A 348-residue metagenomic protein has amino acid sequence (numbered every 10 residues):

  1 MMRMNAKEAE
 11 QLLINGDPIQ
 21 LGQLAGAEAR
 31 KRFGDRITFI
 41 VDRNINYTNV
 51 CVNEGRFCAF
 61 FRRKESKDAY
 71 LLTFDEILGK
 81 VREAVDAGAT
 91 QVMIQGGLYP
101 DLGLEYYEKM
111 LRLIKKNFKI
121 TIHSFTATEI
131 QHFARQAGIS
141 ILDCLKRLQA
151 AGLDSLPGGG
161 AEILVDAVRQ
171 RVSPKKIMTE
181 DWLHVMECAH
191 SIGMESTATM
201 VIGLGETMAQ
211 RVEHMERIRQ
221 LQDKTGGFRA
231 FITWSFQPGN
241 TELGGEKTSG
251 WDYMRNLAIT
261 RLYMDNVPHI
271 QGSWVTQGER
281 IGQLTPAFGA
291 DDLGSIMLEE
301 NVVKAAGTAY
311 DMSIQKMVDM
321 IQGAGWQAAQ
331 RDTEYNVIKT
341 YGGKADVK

Functional and structural regions predicted by a protein language model:
M1-Q20, V85, Q222-K348: Auxiliary Fe-S-binding modules of radical SAM enzymes
G22-R63, A69-Q95, L156: N-terminal pre-triad scaffold of radical SAM enzymes
V41-I45, R62-D68, M93-E105, D166 (+2 more regions): Glycine-rich, proline-tolerant flexible connector loops at the mouths of alpha/beta enzymes
G55, Q91, L104, E108-A198: Radical SAM/AdoMet-radical enzyme domain recognition
L72, L102, Y106, Q136-D143 (+4 more regions): Alpha-helix N-cap and loop-to-helix initiation/capping positions
F74-V81, I139-K146, G278-G282: Short, acidic/polar
V81, Y107-R112, L145, L183-M186 (+5 more regions): Generic structural signal for well-ordered alpha-helices, preferentially at hydrophobic/aromatic core positions
G96, N117-F118, I122, A150-A161 (+3 more regions): Conserved C-terminal portion of the radical SAM core fold that forms the substrate/S-adenosylmethionine-binding
